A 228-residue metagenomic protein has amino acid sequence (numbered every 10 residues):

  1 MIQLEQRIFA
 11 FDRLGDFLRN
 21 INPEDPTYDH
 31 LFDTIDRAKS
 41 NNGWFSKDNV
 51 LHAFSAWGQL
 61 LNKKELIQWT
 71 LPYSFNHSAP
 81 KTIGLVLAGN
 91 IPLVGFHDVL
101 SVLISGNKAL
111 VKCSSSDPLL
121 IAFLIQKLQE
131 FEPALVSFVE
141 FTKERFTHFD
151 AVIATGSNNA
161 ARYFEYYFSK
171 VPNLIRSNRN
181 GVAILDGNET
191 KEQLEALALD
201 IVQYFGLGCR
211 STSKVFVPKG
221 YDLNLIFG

Functional and structural regions predicted by a protein language model:
M1-G84: N-terminal Rossmann-like NAD(P)+-binding subdomain of aldehyde/semialdehyde dehydrogenases
I2-D16, T142, H148, L199 (+2 more regions): Conserved C-terminal structural/oligomerization subdomain of aldehyde/semialdehyde dehydrogenase
T27-D29, H52, V99-L100, V152-A161: Short N-terminal helix-initiation segments at or just after the protein's N-terminus
F32-G43, Q203-V215, G228: Flexible, acidic loop-helix segments that line cofactor/substrate-binding pockets
W69-F131: Conserved small-residue-rich beta-alpha loop and adjacent elements that most often cradle the phosphate/pyrophosphate
T82, E132-Y221: Conserved NAD(P)+-binding/catalytic subdomain of aldehyde/semialdehyde dehydrogenases
I121-L124, F164, I226: Hydrophobic packing residues within well-ordered alpha-helices of enzyme cores
